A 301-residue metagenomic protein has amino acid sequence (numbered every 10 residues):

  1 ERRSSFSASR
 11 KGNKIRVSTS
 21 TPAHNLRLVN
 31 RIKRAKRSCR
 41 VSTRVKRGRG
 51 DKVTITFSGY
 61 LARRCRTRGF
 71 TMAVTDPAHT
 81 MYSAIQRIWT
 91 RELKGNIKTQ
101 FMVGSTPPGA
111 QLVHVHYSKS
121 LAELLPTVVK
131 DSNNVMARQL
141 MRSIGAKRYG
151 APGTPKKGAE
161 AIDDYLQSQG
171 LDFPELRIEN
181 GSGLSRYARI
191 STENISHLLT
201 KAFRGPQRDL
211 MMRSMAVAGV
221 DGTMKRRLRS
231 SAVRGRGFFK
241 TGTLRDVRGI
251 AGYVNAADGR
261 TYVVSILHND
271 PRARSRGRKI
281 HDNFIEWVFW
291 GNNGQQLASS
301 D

Functional and structural regions predicted by a protein language model:
E1-F173, W290-N293, S299-D301: Conserved serine DD-peptidase/penicillin-binding transpeptidase domain and beta-lactam-recognizing active-site
D131, M141-D301: Small-residue-rich helix-loop
